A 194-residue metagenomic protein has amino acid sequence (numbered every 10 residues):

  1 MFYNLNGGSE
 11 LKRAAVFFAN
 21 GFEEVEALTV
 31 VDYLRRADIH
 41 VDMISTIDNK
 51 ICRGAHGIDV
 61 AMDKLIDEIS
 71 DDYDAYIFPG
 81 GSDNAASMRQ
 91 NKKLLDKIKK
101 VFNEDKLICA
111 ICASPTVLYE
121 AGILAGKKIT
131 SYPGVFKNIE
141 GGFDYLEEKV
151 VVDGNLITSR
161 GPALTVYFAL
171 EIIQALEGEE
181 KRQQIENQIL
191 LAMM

Functional and structural regions predicted by a protein language model:
M1-L11: Short, Lys/Arg-enriched N-terminal segments with co-localized hydrophobic residues within the first ~10-30 amino acids
R13-V16, F22, R35-S45, M62-K64 (+1 more regions): Active-site-adjacent pocket-lining segments in enzyme domains
E26-R36: Short, solvent-exposed amphipathic alpha-helices that sit in or adjacent to ligand/effector-binding or catalytic
L28, S45-D48: Short glycine/proline-centered loop/turn elements that form peptide/ligand docking sites
K50-C52: Mobile, glycine-enriched helix-loop/loop "lid" segments at the mouths of ligand-binding/catalytic clefts that gate
G54-M62: A cross-family phosphate/adenosyl-ligand binding-site feature
